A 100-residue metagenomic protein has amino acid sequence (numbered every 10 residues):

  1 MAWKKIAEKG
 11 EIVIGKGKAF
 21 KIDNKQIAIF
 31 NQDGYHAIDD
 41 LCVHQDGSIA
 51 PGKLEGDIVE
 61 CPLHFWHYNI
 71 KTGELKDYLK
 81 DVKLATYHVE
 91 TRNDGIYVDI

Functional and structural regions predicted by a protein language model:
M1-G56, I70, K83-I100: N-terminal pre-ligand scaffold of iron-sulfur
C42, C61-H64: Short cysteine clusters
G56-P62, K76-L84: Short cysteine/histidine-rich metal-coordination sites, predominantly Zn2+-binding motifs
